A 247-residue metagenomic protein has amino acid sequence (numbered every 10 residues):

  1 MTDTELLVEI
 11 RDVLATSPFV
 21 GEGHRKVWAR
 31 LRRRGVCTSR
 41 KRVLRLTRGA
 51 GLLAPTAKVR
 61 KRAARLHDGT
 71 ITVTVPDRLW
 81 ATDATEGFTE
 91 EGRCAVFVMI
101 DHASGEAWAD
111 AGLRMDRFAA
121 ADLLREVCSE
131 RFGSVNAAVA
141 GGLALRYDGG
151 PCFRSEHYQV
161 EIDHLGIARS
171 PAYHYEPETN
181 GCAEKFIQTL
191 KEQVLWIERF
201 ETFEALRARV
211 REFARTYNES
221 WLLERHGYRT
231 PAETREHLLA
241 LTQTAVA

Functional and structural regions predicted by a protein language model:
M1-L79, E176-P177, Y228-A240: Basic, flexible linker segments flanking DNA-binding modules in nucleic acid-interacting mobile-element proteins
I10, V27, V43, D83 (+11 more regions): Mobile genetic element proteins and their domesticated derivatives, centered on retroelements and DNA transposons
F19, C37-I100, E106, A119-E126 (+3 more regions): Mobile-element integrase/transposase regions, centering on the N-terminal DNA-binding/Zn-coordinating module
F19, R33, T72-T74, T89-E90 (+3 more regions): Conserved, non-catalytic sequence blocks in retroelement Pol enzymes and Pol-derived host proteins
A57, K61, D110, G141-G149 (+2 more regions): RNase H-like polynucleotidyl transferase catalytic core
F132-R154: Cysteine/selenocysteine-centered motifs that mediate thiol-based redox chemistry or coordinate metal-sulfur cofactors
D163-I167, T189-A247: C-terminal domain-tail junction helix/linker
